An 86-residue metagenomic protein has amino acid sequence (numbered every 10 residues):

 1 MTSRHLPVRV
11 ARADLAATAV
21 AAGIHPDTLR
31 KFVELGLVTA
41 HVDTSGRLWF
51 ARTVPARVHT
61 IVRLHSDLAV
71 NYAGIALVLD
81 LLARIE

Functional and structural regions predicted by a protein language model:
M1-V20, P26-R30, E34-E86: Arg/Lys-rich, alpha-helical DNA-contact motif
